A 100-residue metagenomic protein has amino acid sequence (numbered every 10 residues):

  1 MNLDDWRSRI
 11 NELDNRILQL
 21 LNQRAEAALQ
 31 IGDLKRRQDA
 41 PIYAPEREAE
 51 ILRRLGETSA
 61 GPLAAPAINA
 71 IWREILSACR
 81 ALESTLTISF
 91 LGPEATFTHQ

Functional and structural regions predicted by a protein language model:
M1-Q100: Domain-level signature for soluble enzymes in the chorismate/prephenate branch of the shikimate pathway
